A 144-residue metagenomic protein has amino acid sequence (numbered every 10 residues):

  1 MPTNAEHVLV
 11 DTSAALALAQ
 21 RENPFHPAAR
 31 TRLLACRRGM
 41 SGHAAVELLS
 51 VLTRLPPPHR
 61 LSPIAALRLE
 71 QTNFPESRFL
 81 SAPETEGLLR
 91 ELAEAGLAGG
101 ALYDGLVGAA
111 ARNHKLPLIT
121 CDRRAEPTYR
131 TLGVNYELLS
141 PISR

Functional and structural regions predicted by a protein language model:
M1-M40, L55-A65, S143: Short, well-structured N-terminal submotif of metal-dependent ribonuclease cores
P2-T3, E76-R124: Active-site neighborhoods of divalent-metal-dependent phosphate/nucleic-acid chemistry enzymes
D11, M40-S41, G100-A101, D122 (+1 more regions): Histidine- and aromatic-rich ligand-binding microenvironments
A15, A45, A125-E126: A generic structural signal for short hydrophobic patches within well-formed alpha-helices
L34, R112, R130: Anion (oxyanion) recognition and catalysis
G39, P117, N135: Residue-level detector of anion-binding/catalytic polar loops
L49-E94: Active-site-proximal, substrate-binding regions of enzyme catalytic domains and RNA-binding/basic surfaces
E126-L132: Short loop/helix-cap segments at secondary-structure boundaries that form the rim of catalytic
